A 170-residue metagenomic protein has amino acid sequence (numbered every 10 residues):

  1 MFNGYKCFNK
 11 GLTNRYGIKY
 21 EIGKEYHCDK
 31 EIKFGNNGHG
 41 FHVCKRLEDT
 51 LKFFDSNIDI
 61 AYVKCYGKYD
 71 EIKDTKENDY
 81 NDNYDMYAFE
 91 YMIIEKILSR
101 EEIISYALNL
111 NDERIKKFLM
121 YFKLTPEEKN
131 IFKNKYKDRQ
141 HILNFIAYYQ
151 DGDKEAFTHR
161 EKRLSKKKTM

Functional and structural regions predicted by a protein language model:
M1-M170: Short, glycine-biased loop/turn motifs at secondary-structure junctions and in low-complexity Ser/Thr/Pro-rich termini
